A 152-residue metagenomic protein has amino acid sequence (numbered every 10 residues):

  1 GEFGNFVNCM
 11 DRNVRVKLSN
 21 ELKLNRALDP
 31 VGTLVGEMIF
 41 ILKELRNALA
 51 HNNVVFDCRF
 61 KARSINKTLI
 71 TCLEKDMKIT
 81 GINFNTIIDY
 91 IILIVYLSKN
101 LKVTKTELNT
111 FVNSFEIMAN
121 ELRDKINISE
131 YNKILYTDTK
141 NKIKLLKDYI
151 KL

Functional and structural regions predicted by a protein language model:
G1-D148: Long, contiguous internal "core" modules enriched in hydrophobic/ aromatic residues
